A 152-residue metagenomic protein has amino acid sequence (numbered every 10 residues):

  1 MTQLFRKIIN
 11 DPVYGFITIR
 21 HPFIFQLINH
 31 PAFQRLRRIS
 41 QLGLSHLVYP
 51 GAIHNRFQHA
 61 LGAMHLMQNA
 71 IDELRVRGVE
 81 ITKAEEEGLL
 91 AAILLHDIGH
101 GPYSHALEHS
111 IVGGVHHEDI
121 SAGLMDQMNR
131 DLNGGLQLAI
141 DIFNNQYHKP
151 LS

Functional and structural regions predicted by a protein language model:
M1-I39, L47-L90, G99, Y103-S152: Sequence-structural signature of the catalytic-core scaffold of metal-dependent phosphohydrolases that act on
